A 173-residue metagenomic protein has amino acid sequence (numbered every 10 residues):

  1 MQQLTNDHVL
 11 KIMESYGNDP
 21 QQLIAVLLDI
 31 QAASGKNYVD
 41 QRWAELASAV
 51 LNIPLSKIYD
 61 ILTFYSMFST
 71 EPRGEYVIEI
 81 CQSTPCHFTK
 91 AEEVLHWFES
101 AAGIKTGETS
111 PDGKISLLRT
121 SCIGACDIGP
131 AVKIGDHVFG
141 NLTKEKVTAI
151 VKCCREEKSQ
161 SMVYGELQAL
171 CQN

Functional and structural regions predicted by a protein language model:
M1-N173: Signature of N-terminal electron-transfer/Fe-S-associated modules in redox systems
